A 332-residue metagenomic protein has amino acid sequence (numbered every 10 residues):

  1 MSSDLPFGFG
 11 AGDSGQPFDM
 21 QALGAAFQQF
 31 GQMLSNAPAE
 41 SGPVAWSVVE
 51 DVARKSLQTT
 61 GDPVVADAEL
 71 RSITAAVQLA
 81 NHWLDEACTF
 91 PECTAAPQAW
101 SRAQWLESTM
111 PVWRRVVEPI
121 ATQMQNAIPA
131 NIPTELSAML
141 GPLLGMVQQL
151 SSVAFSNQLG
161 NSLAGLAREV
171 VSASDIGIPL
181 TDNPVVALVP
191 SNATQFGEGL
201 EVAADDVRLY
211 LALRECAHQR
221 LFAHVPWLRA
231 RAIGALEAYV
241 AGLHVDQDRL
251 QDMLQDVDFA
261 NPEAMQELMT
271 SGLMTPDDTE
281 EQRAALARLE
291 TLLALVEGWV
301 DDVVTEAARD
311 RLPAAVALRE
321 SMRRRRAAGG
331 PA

Functional and structural regions predicted by a protein language model:
M1-E118: N-terminal low-structure segments adjacent to metalloprotease catalytic domains across cellular compartments
A37, S41, P63, A80 (+6 more regions): Metalloprotease/metallohydrolase-associated module, dominated by Zn2+-dependent proteases
A39-T60, R115-P142, M265-M274: Short, compositionally biased low-complexity segments
V48, A53-S56, T60-P63, D67 (+8 more regions): An N-terminal structural lobe/cap that precedes and organizes the functional/catalytic core across diverse proteins
I73-S191: Auxiliary, metal-adjacent structural segments of Zn-dependent hydrolase domains
W83, Q219-A223, V303: Short alpha-helical functional segments enriched in proximate histidine and acidic residues
A193-L213: Short pre-active-site segment immediately N-terminal to the catalytic Zn-binding motif
E215-A232: Catalytic Zn2+-binding segment of zinc metalloproteases
